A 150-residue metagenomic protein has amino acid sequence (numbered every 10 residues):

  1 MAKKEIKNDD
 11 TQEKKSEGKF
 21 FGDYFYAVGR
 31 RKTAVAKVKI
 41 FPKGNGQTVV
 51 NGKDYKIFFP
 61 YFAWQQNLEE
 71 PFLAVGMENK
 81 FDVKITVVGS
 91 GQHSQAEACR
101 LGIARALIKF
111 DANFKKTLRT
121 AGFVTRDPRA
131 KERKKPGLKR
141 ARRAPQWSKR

Functional and structural regions predicted by a protein language model:
M1-G22: Intrinsically disordered, compositionally biased charged tails
F20-F25, K53-D54, I85-Q92: Short hinge/gating elements
F25-V35, F59, W64-N67, S90-L101 (+1 more regions): Arg/Lys-rich, often Gly-containing low-complexity segments of ribosomal proteins
K37-M77: Glycine-rich, flexible beta-strand/loop modules in the N-terminal catalytic cores of phosphate-handling
P42, V87-G89, L107: Beta-strand elements of well-folded, non-transmembrane domains
L68-L73, M77-S94: Conserved interaction-surface patches within small, structured recognition/assembly domains
F72-G76, I108-A112, R119, F123: Signal for well-folded cores of large energy- and translation-related assemblies
A98-N113: Stable alpha-helical structural segments in soluble proteins, enriched in small hydrophobic residues
